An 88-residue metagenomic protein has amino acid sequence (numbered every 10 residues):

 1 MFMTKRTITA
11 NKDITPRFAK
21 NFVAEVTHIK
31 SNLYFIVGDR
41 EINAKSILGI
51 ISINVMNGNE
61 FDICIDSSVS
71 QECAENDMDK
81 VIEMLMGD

Functional and structural regions predicted by a protein language model:
M1-A10: Short amphipathic
A10-K12, S67: Non-catalytic surface loops within mature trypsin-like serine protease
I14-N32, I42-N57, Q71-N76: Amphipathic alpha-helical interaction surfaces in cytosolic regulatory modules
F35: Short aromatic-centered micro-motifs
N59-D88: C-terminal structural segments of small proteins and small subunits
